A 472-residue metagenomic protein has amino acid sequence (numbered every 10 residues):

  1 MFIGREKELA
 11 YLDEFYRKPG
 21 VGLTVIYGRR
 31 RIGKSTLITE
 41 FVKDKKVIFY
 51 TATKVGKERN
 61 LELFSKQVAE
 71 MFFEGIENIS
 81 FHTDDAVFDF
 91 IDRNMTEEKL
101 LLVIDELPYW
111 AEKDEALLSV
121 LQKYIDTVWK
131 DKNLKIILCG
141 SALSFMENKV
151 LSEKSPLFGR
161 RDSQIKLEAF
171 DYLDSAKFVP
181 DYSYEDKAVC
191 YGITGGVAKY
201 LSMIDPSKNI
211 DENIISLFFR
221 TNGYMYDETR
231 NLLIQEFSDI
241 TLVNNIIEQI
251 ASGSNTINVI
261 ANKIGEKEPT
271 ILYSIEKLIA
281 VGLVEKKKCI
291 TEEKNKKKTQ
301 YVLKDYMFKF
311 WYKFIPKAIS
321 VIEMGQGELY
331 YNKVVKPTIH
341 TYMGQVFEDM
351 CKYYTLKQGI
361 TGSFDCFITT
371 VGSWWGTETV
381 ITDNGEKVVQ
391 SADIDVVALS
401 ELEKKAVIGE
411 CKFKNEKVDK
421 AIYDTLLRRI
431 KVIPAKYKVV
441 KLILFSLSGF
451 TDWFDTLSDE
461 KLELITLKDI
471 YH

Functional and structural regions predicted by a protein language model:
M1-E328, N332: Phosphate-binding site recognition
T299-H472: A cross-kingdom feature that marks ATP-driven nucleic-acid transaction machinery
